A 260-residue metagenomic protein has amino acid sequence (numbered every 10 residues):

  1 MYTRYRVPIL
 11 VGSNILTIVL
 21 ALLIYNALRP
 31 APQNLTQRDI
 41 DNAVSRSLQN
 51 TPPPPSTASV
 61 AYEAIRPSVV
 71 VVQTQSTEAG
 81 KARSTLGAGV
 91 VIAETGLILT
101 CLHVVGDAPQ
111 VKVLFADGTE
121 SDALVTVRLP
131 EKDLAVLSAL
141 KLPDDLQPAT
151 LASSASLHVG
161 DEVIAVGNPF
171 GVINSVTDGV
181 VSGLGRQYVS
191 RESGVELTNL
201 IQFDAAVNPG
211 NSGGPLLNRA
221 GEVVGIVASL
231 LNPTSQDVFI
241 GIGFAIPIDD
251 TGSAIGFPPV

Functional and structural regions predicted by a protein language model:
M1-Q33: Single-pass membrane-anchoring alpha-helices
Y25-S84, C101-L102, Q110, S253-F257: N-terminal activation segment of mature serine protease catalytic domains
L28, P32, E78-R83, A108-V111 (+4 more regions): Active-site loop architecture of trypsin-fold serine endopeptidases
Q33, Q37, T51-P55, E63 (+9 more regions): Solvent-exposed, acidic/flexible segments
Q37, D41, S45, A58-Y62 (+11 more regions): Extracytoplasmic/secreted envelope proteins and their assembly/folding machinery, especially bacterial periplasmic
V44, V70-V72, G89, T95-T100 (+9 more regions): Terminal peptide-recognition signature
P53-V60, Q75-T95, T119-D122, Q147-T150 (+4 more regions): A conserved glycine-rich beta-strand in the N-terminal activation segment of trypsin-fold
A79-A82, A93-N174, G252: Conserved active-site neighborhood of the chymotrypsin/trypsin-like protease fold
